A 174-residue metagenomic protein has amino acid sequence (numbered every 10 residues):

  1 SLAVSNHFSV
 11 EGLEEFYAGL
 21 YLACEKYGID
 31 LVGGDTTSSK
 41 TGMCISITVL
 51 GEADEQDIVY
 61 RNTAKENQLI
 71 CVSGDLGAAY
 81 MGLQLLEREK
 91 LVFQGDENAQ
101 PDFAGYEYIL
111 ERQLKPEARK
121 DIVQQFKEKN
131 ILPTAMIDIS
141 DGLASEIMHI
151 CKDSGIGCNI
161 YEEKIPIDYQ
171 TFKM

Functional and structural regions predicted by a protein language model:
L2-M174: Helix-biased detector of long, well-ordered alpha-helical tracts
